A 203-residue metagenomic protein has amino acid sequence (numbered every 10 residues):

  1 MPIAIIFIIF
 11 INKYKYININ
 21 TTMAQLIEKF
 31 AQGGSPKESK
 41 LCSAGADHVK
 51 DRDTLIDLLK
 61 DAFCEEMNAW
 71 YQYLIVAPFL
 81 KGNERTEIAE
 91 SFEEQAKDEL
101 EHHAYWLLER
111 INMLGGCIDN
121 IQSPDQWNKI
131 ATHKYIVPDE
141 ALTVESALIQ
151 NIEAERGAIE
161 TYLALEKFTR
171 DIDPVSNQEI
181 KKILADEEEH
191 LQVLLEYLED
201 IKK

Functional and structural regions predicted by a protein language model:
I6-K203: Iron-associated oxidoreductase/ferritin-like identity signal
